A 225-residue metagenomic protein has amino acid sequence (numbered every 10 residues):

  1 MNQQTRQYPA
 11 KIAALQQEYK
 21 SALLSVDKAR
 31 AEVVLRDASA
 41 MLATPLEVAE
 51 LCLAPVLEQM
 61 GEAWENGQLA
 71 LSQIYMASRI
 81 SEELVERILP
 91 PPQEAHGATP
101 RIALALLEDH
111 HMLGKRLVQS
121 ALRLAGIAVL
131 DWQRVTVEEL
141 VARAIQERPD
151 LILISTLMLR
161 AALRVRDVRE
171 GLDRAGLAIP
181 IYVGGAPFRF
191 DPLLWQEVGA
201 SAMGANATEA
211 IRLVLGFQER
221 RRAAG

Functional and structural regions predicted by a protein language model:
M1-H96: Long amphipathic alpha-helical segments
S25, L51, E108-H110, D131 (+2 more regions): Residue-level marker of alpha-helix boundaries and capping positions
Q73, H110-G114, R160-R164: Secondary-structure boundary/capping motif
G97-W132: Glycine-rich active-site/cofactor-binding loop and its immediate structural neighborhood
A121-R123, L130-W132, T136-L194, A200 (+1 more regions): Cofactor-cradling patches in redox/metallo enzymes
S201-N206: Short acidic-hydrophobic, aromatic-tinged amphipathic segments that line or gate anion-handling sites
L213-G225: A charged, well-structured terminal subsegment
